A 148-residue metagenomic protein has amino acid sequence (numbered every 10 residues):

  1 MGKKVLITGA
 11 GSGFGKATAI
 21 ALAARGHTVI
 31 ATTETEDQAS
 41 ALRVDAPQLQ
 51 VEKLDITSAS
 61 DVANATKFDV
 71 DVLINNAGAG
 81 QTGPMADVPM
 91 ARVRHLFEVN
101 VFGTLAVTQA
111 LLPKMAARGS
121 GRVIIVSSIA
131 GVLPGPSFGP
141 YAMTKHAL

Functional and structural regions predicted by a protein language model:
G11-S12: Conserved glycine-rich cofactor-binding loop
A46-A59: Rossmann-fold cofactor-recognition segment
T57-D69: Conserved Rossmann-fold cofactor-binding substructure of NAD(P)-dependent oxidoreductases
P84-M85, R92-R94: Substrate-binding pocket helix/loop in short-chain dehydrogenase/reductase
A86, P136-G139: Active-site loop immediately N-terminal to the catalytic Tyr-X3-Lys motif of short-chain dehydrogenase/reductase
T108, T144: Active-site helix of classical SDR
S128: Residue(s) in the substrate-gating loop at a strand-loop-helix junction that position the organic substrate next
